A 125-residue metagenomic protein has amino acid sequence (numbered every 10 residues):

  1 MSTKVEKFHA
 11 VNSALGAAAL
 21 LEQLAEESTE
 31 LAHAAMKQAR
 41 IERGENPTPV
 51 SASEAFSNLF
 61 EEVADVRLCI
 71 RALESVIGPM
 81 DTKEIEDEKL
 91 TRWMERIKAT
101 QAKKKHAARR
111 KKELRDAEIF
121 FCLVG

Functional and structural regions predicted by a protein language model:
M1-G125: Flexible "arm" and connector segments at domain edges
